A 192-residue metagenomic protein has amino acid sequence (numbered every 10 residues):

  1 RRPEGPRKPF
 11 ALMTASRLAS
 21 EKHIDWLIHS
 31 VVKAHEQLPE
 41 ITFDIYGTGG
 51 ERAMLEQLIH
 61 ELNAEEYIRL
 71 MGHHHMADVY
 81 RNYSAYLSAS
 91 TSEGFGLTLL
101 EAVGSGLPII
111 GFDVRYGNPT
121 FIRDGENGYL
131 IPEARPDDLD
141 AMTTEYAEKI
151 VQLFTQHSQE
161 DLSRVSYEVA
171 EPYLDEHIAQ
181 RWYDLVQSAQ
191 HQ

Functional and structural regions predicted by a protein language model:
E4-K22, I28-V31: Conserved donor-binding/catalytic core segment of Leloir-type glycosyltransferases
A15-A19, T42-L55: Glycosyltransferase donor-sugar binding loop
M54-H73: Nucleotide-activated donor-binding/catalytic signature segment of Leloir-type glycosyltransferases, i.e., the conserved
H73-H74, V79-Y83, W182: Short alpha-helical donor nucleotide-sugar binding micro-motif in glycosyltransferases
T91: Aromatic "clamp/platform" in nucleotide-sugar-dependent glycosyltransferases that forms part of the donor/acceptor
P108-F112: Short hydrophobic beta-strand element within catalytic cores of glycosyltransferases and related nucleotide-activated
P119-V151: Change "using UDP/GDP/dTDP sugars" to "using nucleotide sugars
D140-A141, T155-Q187: A charged, aromatic-enriched C-terminal amphipathic alpha-helix characteristic of glycosyltransferases across folds
